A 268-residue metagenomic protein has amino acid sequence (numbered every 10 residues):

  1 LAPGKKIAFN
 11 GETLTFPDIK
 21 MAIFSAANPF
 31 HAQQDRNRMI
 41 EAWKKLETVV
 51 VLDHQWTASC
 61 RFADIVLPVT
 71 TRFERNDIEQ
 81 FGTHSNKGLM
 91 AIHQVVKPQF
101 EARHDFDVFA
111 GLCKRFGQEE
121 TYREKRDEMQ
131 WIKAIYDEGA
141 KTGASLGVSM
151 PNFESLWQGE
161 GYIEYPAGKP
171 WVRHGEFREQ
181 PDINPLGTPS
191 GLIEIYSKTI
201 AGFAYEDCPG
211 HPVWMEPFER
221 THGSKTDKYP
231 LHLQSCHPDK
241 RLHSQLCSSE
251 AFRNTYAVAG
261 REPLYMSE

Functional and structural regions predicted by a protein language model:
L1-Q99, Y136-E268: A cross-kingdom feature strongest in bacterial/archaeal respiratory oxidoreductases
Q94-A110: Alpha-amylase-like alpha-glycosidases and glucanotransferases acting on alpha-linked glucans and related
F106-R123: Non-catalytic, well-ordered alpha-helical segments in soluble enzyme domains
V108, W131, F153-L156: Hydrophobic/aromatic residues in well-formed alpha-helices
K125-A140: A glycine-rich phosphate-binding loop feature that marks nucleotide/adenosyl-phosphate handling sites
